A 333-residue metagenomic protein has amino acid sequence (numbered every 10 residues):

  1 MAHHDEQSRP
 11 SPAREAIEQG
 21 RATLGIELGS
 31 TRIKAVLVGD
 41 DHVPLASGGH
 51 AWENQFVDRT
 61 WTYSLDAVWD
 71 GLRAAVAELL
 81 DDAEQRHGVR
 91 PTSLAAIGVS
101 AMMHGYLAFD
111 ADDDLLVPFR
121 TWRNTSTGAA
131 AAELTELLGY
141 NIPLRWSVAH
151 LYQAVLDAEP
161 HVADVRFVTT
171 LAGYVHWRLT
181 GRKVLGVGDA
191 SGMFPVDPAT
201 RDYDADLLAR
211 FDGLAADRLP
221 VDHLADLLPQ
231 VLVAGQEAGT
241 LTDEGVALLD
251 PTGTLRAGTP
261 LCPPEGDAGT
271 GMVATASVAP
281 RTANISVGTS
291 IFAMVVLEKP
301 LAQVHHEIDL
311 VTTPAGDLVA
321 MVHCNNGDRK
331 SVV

Functional and structural regions predicted by a protein language model:
A2-R21: Non-catalytic pre-domain segments flanking phosphatase-related domains
Q7-S8, G29, V76, L80: Intrinsically disordered, low-complexity regions of eukaryotic proteins
E15-A16, G25, D40, A96 (+1 more regions): Generic marker of residues within folded, mature protein domains
Q19, S30-R32, A101-M103: Short, small/polar residue-rich loop motifs at catalytic or cofactor-binding pockets
T23, L28-D66, D114-T121: Short glycine-rich, Thr/Ser-proximal phosphate-binding strand/loop in the N-terminal lobe of ATP-dependent enzymes
V36, R73-V76, V155: Residues within alpha-helical segments
G48-V89, G139: N-terminal phosphate-binding loop and adjacent alpha-helix
E78-V333: Glycine-rich phosphate-binding/catalytic subdomain of phosphoryl-transfer and nucleotide/sugar-phosphate-processing
